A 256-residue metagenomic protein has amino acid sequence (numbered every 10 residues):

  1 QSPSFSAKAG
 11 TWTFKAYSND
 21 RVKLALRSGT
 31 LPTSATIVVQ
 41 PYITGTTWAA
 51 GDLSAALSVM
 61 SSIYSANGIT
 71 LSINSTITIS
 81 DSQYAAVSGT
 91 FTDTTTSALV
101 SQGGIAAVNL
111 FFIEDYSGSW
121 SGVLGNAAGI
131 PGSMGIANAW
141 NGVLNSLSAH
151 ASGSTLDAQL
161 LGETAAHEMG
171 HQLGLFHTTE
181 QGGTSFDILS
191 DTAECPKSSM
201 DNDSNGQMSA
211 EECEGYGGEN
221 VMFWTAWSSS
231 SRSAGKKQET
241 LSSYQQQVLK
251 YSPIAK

Functional and structural regions predicted by a protein language model:
Q1-R27: Noncatalytic accessory or regulatory domains flanking protease catalytic cores in secreted, cell-surface, and selected
S18-A86, T95, I113-S117, G135: Fold-level signature of zinc-dependent metallopeptidase catalytic domains
Q40-G45, N74-T76, F111-Y116, N145-H150 (+3 more regions): Active-site-proximal beta-strand/loop segments in catalytic clefts of secreted hydrolases
S54-L57, G142, E163, E219: Extracytoplasmic/secreted envelope proteins and their assembly/folding machinery, especially bacterial periplasmic
I69-H150, L156-D157: Active-site-proximal segments of metallohydrolase catalytic domains
S152-L241: The catalytic-center signature of Zn2+-dependent metalloproteases
S233-K256: A recurrent domain-boundary module in secreted/ectodomain proteins
